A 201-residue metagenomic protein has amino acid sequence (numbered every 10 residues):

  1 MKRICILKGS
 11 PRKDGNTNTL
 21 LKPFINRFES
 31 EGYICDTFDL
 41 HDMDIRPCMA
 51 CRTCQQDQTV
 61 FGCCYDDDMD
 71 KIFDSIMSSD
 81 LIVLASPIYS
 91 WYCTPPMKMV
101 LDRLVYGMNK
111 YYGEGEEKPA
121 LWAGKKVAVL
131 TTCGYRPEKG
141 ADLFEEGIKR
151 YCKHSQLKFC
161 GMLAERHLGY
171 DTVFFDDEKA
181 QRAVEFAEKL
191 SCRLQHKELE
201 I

Functional and structural regions predicted by a protein language model:
M1-S86, S90-N109, E114, Y170-I201: N-terminal beta1-alpha1-beta2 submodule of the flavodoxin-like/Rossmannoid cofactor-binding fold
C35, F159-C160: Hydrophobic anchor at the start of a short beta-strand that flanks the dinucleotide cofactor-binding loop
G113-S155: Short, glycine-/small-residue-rich phosphate/pyrophosphate-handling segment
G161-R166: Beta-strand-loop-alpha "switch" segments that mediate conformational coupling across diverse proteins
